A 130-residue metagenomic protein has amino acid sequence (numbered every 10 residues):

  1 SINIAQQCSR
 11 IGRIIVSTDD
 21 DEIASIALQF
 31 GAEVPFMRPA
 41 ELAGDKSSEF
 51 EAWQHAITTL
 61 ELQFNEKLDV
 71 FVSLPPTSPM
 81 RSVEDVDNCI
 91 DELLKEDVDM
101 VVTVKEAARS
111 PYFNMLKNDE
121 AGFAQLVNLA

Functional and structural regions predicted by a protein language model:
S1-S17: N-terminal glycine-rich phosphate-binding loop and ensuing alpha1 helix
N3, D21-V72, R81, N88: Short phosphate-binding loop-to-helix
I11, E66-L68, D97-V98: Short, high-confidence coil segments that cap the C-terminus of an alpha-helix and link into the following beta-strand
V16, S73, M100-V102: Structural beta-sheet core signal
T18, P39, P75, K105: Residues that line or immediately flank small-molecule/substrate-binding pockets and catalytic motifs
G31, P75, D97: Conserved functional loop/turn residues at catalytic and ligand-binding sites
P79-A130: Conserved core of the sugar-phosphate nucleotidyltransferase
